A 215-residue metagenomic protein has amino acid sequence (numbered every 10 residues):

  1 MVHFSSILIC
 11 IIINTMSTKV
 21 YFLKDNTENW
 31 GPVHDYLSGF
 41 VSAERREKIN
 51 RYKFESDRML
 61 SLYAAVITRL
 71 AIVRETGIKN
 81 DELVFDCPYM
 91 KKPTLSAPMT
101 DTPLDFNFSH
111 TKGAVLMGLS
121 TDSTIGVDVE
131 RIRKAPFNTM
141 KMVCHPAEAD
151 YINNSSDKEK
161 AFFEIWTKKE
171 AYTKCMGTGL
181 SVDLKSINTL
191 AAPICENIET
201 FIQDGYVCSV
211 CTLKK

Functional and structural regions predicted by a protein language model:
M1-T15: N-terminal amphipathic/basic-hydrophobic helices that include classical n-h-c signal peptides and signal-anchor
I11-K215: Core catalytic alpha/beta fold that binds nucleotide/phospho-ligands
